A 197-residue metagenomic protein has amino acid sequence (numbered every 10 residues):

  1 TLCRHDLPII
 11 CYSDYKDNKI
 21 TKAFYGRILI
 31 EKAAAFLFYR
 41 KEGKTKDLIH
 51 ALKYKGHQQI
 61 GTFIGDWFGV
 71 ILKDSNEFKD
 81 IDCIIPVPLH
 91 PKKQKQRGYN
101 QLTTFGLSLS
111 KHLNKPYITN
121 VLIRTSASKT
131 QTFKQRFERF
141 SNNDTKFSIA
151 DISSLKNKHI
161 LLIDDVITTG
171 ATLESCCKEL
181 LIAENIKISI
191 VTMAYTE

Functional and structural regions predicted by a protein language model:
T1-E197: Glycine-rich phosphate/pyrophosphate-handling loop used in enzymes and phosphotransfer proteins
